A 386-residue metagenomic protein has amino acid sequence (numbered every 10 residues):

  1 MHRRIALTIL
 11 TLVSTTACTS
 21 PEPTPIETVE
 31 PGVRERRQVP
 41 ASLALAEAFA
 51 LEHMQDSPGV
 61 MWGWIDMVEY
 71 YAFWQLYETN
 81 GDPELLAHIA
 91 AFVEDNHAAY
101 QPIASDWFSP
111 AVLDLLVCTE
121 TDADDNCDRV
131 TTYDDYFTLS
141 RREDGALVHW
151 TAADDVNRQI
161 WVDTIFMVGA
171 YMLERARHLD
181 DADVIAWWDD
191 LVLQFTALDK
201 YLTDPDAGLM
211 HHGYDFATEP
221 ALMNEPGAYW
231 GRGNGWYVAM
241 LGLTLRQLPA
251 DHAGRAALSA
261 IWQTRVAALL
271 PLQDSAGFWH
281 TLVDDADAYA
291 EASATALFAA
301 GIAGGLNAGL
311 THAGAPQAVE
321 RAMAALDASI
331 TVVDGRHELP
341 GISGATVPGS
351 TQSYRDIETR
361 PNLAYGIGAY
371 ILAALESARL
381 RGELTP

Functional and structural regions predicted by a protein language model:
M1-A6: Bacterial N-terminal signal peptides that target proteins for export
T15-A17: C-terminal motif of bacterial Sec signal peptides marking the signal peptidase cleavage site
T19-P21: Bacterial signal peptide processing site
I26-T28: Ser/Thr/Gly/Pro-rich low-complexity, disordered linker/stalk segments of secreted and cell-surface proteins
E30-M67, W74-A91, D95-S140, G145-V148 (+3 more regions): CBM-like carbohydrate-recognition segments
V39-A46, A87, L139-H149, P205-T218 (+1 more regions): Acidic-glycine-rich active-site phosphate/pyrophosphate-binding loop
S140-E174, H178: Flexible, glycine-rich active-site loops centered on histidine and acidic residues that chelate a metal or position
V162-D163, A170-T281, A288-A299, T311-T346 (+4 more regions): Extended ligand-binding clefts on enzyme/binding-domain cores
